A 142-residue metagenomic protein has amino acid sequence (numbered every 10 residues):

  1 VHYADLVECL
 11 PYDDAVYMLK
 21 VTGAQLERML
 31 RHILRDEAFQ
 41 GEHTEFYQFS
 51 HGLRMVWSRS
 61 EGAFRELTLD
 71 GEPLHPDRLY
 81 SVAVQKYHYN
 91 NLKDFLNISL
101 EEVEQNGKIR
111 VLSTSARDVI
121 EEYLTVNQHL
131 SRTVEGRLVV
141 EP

Functional and structural regions predicted by a protein language model:
V1-P142: Catalytic centers of hydrolytic enzymes
